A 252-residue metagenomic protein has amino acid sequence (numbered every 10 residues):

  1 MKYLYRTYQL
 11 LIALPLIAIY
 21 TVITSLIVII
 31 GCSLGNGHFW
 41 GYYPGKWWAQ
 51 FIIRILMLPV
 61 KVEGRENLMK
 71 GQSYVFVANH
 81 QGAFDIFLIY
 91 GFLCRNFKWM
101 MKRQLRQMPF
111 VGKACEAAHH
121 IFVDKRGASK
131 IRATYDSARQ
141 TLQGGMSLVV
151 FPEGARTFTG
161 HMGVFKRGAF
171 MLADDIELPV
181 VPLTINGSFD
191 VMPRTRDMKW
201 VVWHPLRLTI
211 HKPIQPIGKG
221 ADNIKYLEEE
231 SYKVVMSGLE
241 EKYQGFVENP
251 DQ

Functional and structural regions predicted by a protein language model:
M1-A18: Compositionally biased, charge-rich terminal segments
L4-T7, R132-Q252: Non-catalytic C-terminal accessory region of glycerolipid acyltransferases and related lyso-lipid remodeling enzymes
T21-Y43, W47, I53-L56, M69-A128: Catalytic core of membrane glycerolipid acyltransferases/transacylases, capturing the structured, soluble-facing
I52-I53, C115, T141, A173: A generic structural signal for well-ordered alpha-helical segments
V62, F76, W99-M100, L208-I210: Generic preference for hydrophobic
V62-M69: Short beta-strand-to-loop junctions in surface cap/lid or active-site-entrance loops
E63, M100-K102, D124-K125, P152 (+1 more regions): Thr-Gly-centered strand-to-loop micro-motif
